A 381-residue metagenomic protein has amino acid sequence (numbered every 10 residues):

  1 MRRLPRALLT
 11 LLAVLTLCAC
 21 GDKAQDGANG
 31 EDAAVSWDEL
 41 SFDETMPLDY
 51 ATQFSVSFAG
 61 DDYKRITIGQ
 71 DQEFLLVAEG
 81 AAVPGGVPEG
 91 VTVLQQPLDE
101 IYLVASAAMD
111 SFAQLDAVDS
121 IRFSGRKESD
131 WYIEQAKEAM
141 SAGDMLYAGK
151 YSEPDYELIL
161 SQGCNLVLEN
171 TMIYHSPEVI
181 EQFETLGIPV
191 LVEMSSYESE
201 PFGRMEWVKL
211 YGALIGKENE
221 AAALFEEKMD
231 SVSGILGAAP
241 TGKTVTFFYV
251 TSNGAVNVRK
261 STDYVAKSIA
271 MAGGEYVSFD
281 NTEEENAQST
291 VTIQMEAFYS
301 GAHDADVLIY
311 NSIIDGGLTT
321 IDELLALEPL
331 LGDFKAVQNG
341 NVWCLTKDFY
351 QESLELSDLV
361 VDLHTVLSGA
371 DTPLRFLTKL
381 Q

Functional and structural regions predicted by a protein language model:
M1-C18: Sec-dependent bacterial lipoprotein signal peptides
C20-M109, E220-F247, D371-Q381: Bacterial Sec-exported substrate-binding components of ABC uptake systems
K64-L160, L166-M172: A short, structured surface patch at a secondary-structure boundary
Q95, G149-P154, N170-P177, E198-M205 (+6 more regions): Soluble non-cytosolic domains of exported or imported proteins
D99, A107-M109, A117, S124-Q135 (+4 more regions): Extracytoplasmic ligand-binding site segments that recognize negatively charged/polar headgroups
D99, D110-A113, E157-S161, E181 (+13 more regions): Solvent-exposed, polar/charged alpha-helical surfaces in well-ordered, non-transmembrane soluble domains, broadly
E198-E226, V307-Q381: Structured C-terminal subdomain patch of bacterial secreted/periplasmic proteins
I235-T319: Flexible, glycine-rich surface segments
